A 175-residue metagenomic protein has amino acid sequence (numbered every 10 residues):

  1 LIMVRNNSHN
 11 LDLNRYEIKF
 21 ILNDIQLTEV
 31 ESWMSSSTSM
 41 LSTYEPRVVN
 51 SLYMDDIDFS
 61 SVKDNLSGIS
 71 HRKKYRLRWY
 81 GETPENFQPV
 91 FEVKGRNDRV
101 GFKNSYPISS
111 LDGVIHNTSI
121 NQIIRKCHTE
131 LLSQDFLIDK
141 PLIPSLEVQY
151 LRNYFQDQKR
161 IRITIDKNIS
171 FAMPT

Functional and structural regions predicted by a protein language model:
L1-T175: Phosphate-end processing signature that detects enzymes handling 5′-triphosphorylated RNA and polyphosphate
